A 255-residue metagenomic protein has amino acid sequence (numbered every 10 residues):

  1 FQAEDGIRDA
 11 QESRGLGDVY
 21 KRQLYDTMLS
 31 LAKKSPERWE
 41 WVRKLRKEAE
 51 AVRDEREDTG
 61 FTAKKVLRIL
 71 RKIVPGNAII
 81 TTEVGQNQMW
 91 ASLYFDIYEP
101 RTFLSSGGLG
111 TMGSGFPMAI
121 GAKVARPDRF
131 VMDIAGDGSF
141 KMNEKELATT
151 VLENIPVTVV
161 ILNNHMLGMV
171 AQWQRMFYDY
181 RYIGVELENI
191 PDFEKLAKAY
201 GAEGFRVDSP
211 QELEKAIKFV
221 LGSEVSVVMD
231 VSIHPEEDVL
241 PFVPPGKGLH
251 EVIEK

Functional and structural regions predicted by a protein language model:
F1-Y20: Single conserved hydrophobic/aromatic residue that forms the stacking wall/gate of nucleotide- or nucleobase-binding
R14, D18, R175-A216: Conserved thiamine diphosphate
R14-V42, I217: Glycine-rich, acidic loop regions that bind phosphate or pyrophosphate groups
K44-A122: Active-site diphosphate/adenylate-binding microenvironment
V84-Q88, N163-M166, I233-E237: Glycine-rich beta-alpha junction loops
M89-L167: Thiamine diphosphate
I97-T102, W173-R181, H250: Short glycine/proline- and charge-enriched loop/turn segments that cap or connect secondary-structure elements
P210-K255: Glycine/aspartate-rich loop-and-adjacent alpha/beta segment that forms the canonical ThDP
